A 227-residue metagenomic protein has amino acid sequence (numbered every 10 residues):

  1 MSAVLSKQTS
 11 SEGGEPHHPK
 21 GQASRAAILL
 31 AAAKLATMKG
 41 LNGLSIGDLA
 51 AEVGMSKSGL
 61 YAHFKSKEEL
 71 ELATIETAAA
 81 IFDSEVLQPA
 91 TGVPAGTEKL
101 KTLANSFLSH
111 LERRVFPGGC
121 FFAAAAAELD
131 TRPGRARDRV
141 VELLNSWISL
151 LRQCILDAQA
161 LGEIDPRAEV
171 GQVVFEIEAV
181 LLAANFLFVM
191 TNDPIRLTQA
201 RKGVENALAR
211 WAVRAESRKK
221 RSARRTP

Functional and structural regions predicted by a protein language model:
M1-A23, R214-P227: N-terminal intrinsically disordered/low-complexity leader segments
S2, A27, A31-E69, A73: Helix-turn-helix
A73, L87-G118, V170-I177, K219-R225: Hydrophobic alpha-helical connector segments
E76-F82: Short, basic, alpha-helical segments at the C-terminal edge of helix-turn-helix-like DNA-binding modules
E98-K101, G134-A160, G171-F175, Q199-K202: Amphipathic alpha-helical packing segments from all-alpha helical-bundle domains
K99, R114-R135: Amphipathic alpha-helical segments used for helix-helix packing
H110-R113, D157, I177-I195, A207-S217: Amphipathic C-terminal alpha-helical segment
G118, A123, A168-L187, G203-A207: Hydrophobic alpha-helical segments that form the core of small-molecule binding pockets and/or dimer interfaces
